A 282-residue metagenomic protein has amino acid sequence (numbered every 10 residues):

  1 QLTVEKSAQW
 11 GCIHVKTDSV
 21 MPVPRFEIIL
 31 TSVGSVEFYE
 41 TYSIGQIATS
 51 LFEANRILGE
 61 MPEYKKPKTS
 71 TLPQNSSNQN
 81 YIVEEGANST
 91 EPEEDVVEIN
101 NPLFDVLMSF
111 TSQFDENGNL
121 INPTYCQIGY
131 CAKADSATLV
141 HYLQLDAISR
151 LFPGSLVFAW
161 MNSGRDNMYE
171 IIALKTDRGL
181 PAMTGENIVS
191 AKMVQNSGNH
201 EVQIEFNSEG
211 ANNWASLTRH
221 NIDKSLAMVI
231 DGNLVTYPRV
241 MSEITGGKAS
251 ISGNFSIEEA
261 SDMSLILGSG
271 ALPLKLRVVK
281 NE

Functional and structural regions predicted by a protein language model:
Q1-D231, V235-R239: Non-transmembrane, solvent-exposed regions of membrane trafficking/translocation machinery
I230-D231, P238, T245-N281: Extended, hydrophilic extramembrane loops/domains of integral membrane proteins
